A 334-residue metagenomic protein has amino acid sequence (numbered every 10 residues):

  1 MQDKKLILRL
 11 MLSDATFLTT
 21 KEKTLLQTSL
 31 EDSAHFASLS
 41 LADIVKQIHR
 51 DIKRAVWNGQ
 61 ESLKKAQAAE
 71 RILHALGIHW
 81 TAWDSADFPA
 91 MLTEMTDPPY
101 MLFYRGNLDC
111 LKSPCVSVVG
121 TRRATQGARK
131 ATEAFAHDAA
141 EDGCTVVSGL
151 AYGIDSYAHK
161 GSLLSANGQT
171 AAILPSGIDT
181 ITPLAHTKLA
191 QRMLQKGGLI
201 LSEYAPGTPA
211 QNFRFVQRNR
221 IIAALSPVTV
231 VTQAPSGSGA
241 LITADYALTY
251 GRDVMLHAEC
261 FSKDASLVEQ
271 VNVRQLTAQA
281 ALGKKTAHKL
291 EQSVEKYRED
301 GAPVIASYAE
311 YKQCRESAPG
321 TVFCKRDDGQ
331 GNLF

Functional and structural regions predicted by a protein language model:
M1-D84: Short, small/acidic-rich helices and loops at N termini and domain boundaries of DNA replication/processing enzymes
M1-K4, W83-F334: Glycine-biased, small-residue-rich flexible motifs in mid-sequence functional cores and linkers
